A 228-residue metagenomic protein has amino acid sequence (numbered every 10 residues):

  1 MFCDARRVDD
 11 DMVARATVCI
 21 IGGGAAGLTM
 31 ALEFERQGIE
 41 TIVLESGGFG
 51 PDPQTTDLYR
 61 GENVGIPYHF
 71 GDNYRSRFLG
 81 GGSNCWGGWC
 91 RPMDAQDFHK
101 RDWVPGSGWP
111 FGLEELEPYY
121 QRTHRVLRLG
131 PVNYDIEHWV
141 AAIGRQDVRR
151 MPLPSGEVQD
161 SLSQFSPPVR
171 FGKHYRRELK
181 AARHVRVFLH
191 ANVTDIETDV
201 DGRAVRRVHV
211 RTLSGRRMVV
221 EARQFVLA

Functional and structural regions predicted by a protein language model:
M1-V18, R36-Q37: Extreme N-terminal leader/targeting segments of oxidoreductases
M12-A16, S214-Q224: Core beta-strand elements of the Rossmann-like FAD/NAD(P) dinucleotide-binding domain in flavoenzyme oxidoreductases
G22-G24, S46: Glycine-rich Rossmann-fold phosphate-binding loop(s) that bind the pyrophosphate of adenine dinucleotide cofactors
G27-L28: N-terminal Rossmann-fold NAD(P) dinucleotide-binding loop
E35-T56: Glycine-rich FAD pyrophosphate-binding loop
R60-I136: Redox-cofactor-proximal catalytic regions of oxidoreductases
W103, W109-V200, A204-V205: Conserved redox-cofactor binding core of oxidoreductases
